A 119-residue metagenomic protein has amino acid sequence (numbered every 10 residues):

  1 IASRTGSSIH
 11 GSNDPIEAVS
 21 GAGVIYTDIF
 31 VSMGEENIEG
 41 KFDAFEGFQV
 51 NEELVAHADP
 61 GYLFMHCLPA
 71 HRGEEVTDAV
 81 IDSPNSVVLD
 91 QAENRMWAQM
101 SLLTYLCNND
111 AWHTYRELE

Functional and structural regions predicted by a protein language model:
I1-E119: Structural/interface elements that position substrates and couple domains in central-metabolism enzymes
